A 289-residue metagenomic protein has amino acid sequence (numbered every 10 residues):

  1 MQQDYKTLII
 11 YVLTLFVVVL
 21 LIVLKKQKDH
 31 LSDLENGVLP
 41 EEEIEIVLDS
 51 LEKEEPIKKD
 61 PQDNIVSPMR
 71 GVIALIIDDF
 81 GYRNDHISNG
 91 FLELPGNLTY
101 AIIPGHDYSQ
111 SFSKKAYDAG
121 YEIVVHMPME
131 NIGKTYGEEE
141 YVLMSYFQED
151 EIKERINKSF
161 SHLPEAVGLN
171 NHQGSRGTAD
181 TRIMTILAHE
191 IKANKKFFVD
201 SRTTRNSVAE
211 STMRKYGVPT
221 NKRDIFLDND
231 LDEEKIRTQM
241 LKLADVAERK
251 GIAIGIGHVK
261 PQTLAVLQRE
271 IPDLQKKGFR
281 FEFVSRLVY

Functional and structural regions predicted by a protein language model:
Q2-G71, M240: Terminal interaction modules at protein C-ends
V38-E45, I102-I103, P128, G278-Y289: A generic structural motif
D63-G137: Active-site beta->alpha N-cap acidic-glycine motif
V72-A74, N97-A101, E122-V124, A166-N170 (+4 more regions): Structural preference for beta-strand elements that scaffold enzyme active sites
V72-D79, E140-D150, N229-E234: Active-site mouth loops of central-metabolism enzymes
L98-I102, E138-Y146, K192-K195: Glycine-rich tight-turn/loop motif centered on a GG-T
Y108-Q110, A119-Y121, E130, G137-L163: Catalytic-core regions of hydrolytic enzymes
E149-M240, V246, H258-F279, S285-L287: Catalytic domains of cell-wall/extracellular-matrix polysaccharide-remodeling enzymes, centered on de-N-acetylation
